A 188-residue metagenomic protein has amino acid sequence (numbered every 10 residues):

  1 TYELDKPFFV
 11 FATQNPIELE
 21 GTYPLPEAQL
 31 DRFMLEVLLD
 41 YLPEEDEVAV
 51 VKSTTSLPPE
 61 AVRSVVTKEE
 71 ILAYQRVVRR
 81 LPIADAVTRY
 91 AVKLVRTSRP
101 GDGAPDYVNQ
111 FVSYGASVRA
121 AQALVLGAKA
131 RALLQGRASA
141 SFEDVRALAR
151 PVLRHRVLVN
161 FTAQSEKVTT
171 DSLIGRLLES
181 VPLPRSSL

Functional and structural regions predicted by a protein language model:
T1-L81, K129-R131: Canonical AAA+ ATPase core
Y2, P7-F9, T22, A28-L30 (+6 more regions): Short capping/connector residues at structural and topological boundaries
P7, L30-D31, E47, T88 (+3 more regions): Alpha-helical structural signal
L25, D46, V66, P82 (+4 more regions): Alpha-helix N-cap and coil->helix boundary residues
V50-V51, A91, L148-L153: Short alpha-helical scaffolding segments that buttress acidic/His motifs in well-ordered protein cores
A61-P100, D106-A121: Conserved AAA+ ATPase small/helical "lid" subdomain
P100-L188: C-terminal engagement/docking regions of AAA+ P-loop ATPases
